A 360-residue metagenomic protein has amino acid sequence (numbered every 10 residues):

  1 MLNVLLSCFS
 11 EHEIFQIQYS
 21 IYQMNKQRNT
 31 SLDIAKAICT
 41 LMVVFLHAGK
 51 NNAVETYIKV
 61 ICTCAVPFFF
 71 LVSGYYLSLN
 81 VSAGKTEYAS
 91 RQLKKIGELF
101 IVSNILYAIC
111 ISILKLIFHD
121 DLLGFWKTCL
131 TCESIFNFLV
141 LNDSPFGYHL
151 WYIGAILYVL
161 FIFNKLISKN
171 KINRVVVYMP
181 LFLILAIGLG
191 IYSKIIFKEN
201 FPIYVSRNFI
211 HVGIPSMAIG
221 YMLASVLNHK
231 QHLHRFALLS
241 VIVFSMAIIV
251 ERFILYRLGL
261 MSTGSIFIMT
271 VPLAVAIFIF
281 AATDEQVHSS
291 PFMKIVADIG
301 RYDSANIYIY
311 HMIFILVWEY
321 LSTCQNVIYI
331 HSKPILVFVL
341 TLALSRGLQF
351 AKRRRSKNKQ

Functional and structural regions predicted by a protein language model:
M1-L189, D303, C324-Q360: Membrane-cytosol interface segments of multi-pass membrane proteins, especially ER/Golgi lipid-handling enzymes
V54-V66, L139-A155, K194-I219, V250-A276 (+1 more regions): Interfacial loop-to-helix transition and helix-capping segments at the boundaries of transmembrane helices
F70-L77, Y158-L166, P215-L227, T270-Q286 (+3 more regions): Transmembrane alpha-helical segments
S103, L181-L189, S240-E251, I307-Y310: Alpha-helical transmembrane segments of multi-pass integral membrane proteins
K169-F182, I219-A247: Hydrophobic alpha-helical segments of polytopic membrane proteins
I214, L227-D298, L321, V327-I330 (+1 more regions): Alpha-helical transmembrane segments and terminal signal-anchor/GPI-anchor hydrophobic tails, characterized by long
D298-M312: Helix-helix packing/entry segments at the starts of transmembrane helices
Y310-L321: Hydrophobic alpha-helical transmembrane segments in multi-pass integral membrane proteins
